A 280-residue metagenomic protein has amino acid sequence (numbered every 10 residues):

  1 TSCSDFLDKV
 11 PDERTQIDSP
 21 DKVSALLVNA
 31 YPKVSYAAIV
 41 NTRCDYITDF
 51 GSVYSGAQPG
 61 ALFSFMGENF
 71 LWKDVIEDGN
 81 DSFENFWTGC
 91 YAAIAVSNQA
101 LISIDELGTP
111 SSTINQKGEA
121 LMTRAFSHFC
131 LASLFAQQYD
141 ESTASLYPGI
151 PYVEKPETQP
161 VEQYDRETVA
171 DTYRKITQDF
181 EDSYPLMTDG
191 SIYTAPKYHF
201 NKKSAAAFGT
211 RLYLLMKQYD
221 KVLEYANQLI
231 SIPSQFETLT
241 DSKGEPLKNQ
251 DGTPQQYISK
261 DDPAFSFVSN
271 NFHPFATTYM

Functional and structural regions predicted by a protein language model:
C3-S52: Membrane-proximal, proline-rich intrinsically disordered regions
F63-A136, E167, P185-M187: Conserved, well-structured interaction surfaces
A132-Y139, S191, L215-Q218: Short coil/turn linking the two alpha-helices of tandem helical-hairpin repeats
K221-M280: Hydrophobic-face positions in mid-chain alpha helices that act as interaction patches
